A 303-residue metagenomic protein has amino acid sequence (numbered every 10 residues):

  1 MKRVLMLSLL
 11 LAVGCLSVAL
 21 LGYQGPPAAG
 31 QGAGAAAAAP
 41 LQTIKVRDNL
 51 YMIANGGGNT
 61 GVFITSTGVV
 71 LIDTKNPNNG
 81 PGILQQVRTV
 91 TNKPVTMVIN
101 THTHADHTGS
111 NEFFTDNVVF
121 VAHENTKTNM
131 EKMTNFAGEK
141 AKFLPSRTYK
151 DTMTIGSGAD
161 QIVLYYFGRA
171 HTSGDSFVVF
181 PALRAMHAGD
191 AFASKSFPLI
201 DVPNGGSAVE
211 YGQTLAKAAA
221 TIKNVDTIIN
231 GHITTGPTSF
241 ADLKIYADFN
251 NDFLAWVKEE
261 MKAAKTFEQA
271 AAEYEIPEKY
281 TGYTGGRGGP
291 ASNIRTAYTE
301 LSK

Functional and structural regions predicted by a protein language model:
S8-T67: Zn-dependent metallo-beta-lactamase
L41-Q86, S176-F180, R184-D190: Conserved beta-strand hairpin/beta-sheet module of binuclear metal-dependent hydrolase folds, prominently
K45, N125-G168, T172-G174, P181-A182 (+1 more regions): Metallo-beta-lactamase
S66-V70, N78-V121: Active-site metal-binding motif and surrounding structural segment of the metallo-beta-lactamase
I72-T74, T96-H104, V121-N125, F167 (+3 more regions): Active-site neighborhood of phospho(di)ester-bond hydrolases with catalytic His/Asp-centered motifs
Q161-I222, A241-K244: Active-site-proximal loop/helix segments of hydrolase catalytic cores
V209-K265: Divalent-metal (often Zn2+) His-rich catalytic cores of metallo-beta-lactamase-fold enzymes
K262-K303: C-terminal regulatory/interaction regions
